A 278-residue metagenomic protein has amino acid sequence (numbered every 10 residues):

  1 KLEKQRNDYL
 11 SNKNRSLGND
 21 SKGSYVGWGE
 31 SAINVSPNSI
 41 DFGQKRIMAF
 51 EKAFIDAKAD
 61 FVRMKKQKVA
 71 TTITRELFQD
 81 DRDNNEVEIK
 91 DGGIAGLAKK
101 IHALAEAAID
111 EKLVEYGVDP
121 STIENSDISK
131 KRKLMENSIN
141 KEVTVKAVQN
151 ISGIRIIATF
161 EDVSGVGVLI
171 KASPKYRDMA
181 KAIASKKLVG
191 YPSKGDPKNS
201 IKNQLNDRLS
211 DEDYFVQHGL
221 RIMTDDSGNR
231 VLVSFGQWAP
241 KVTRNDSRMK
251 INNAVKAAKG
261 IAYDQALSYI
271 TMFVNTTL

Functional and structural regions predicted by a protein language model:
K1-L278: Domain-level marker for long, solvent-exposed, non-transmembrane regions
